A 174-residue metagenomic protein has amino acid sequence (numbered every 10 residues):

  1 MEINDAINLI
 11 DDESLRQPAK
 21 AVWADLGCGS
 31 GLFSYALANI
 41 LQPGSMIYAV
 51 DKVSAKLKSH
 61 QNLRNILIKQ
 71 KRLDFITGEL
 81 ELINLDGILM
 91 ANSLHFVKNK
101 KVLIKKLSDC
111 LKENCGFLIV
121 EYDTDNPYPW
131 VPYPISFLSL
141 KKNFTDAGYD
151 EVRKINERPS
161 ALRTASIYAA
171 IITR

Functional and structural regions predicted by a protein language model:
M1-A21, A36: Conserved alpha-helix/loop element of class I SAM-dependent methyltransferases that forms part of the SAM/SAH-binding
P18, I76-I88: A short acidic, Gly/Pro-enriched loop at the edge of an enzyme's catalytic core that lines a small-molecule cofactor
A24, G29-G78: Class I SAM-dependent methyltransferase SAM/SAH-binding core
D86-K100: A short SAM/SAH-binding and catalytic strip from SAM-dependent methyltransferases
K101-G116: A short glycine-rich, Lys/Arg-flanked "PGG" loop and its adjoining helix->strand segment in the class I
L118-N143: Conserved class I S-adenosyl-L-methionine
Y149-S160: Conserved S-adenosyl-L-methionine
R158-R174: Core SAM-dependent methyltransferase catalytic element
